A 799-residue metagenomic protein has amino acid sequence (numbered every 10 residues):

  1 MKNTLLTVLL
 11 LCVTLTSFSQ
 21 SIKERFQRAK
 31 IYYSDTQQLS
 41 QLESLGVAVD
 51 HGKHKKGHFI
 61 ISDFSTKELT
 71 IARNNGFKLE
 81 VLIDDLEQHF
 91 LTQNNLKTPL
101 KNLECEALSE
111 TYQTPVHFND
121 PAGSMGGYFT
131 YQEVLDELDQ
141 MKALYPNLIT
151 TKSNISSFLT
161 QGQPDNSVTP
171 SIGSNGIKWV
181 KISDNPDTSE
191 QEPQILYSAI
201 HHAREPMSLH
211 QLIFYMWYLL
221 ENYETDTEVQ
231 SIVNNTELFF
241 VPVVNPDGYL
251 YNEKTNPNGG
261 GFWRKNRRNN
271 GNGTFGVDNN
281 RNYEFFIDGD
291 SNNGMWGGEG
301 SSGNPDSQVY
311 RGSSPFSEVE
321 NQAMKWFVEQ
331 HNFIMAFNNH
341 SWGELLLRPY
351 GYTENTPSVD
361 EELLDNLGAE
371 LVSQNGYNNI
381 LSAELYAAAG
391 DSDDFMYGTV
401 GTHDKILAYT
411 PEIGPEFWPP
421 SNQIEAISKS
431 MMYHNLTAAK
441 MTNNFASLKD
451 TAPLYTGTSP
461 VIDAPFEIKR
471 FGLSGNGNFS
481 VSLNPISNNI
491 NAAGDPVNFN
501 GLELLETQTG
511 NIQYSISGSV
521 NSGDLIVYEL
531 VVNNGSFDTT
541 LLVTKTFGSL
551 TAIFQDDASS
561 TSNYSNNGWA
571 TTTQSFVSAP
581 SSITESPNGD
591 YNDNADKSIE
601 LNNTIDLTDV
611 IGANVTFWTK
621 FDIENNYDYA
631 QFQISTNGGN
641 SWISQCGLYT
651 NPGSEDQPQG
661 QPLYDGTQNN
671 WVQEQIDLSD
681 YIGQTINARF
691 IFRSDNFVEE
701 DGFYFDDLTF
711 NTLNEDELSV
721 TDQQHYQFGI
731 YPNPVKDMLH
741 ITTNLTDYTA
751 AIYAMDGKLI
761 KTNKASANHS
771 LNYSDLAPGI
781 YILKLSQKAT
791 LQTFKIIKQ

Functional and structural regions predicted by a protein language model:
L6-T7, C12-S19, T721-Q799: C-terminal outer-membrane/trafficking sorting elements
E205, A558, L607-D622, A630 (+2 more regions): Extracellular beta-strand-rich recognition modules
N258-V461, N491-A492: Metallocarboxypeptidase
F445-T458, L550-N563, N711-Y731, K758: Residue-level detector of functionally pivotal "anchor" positions at catalytic/ligand-binding pockets or at interdomain
N491-N521: Intrinsically disordered, low-complexity Pro/Gly/Ser/Thr-rich segments with frequent PxxP/GP/PP motifs and embedded
S515-L550: Terminal connector regions
T551-K597, Q645-V672: Extracellular glycan-recognition surfaces and repeat-rich motifs
Y627-Y629, S694-L713: Extracellular carbohydrate recognition
